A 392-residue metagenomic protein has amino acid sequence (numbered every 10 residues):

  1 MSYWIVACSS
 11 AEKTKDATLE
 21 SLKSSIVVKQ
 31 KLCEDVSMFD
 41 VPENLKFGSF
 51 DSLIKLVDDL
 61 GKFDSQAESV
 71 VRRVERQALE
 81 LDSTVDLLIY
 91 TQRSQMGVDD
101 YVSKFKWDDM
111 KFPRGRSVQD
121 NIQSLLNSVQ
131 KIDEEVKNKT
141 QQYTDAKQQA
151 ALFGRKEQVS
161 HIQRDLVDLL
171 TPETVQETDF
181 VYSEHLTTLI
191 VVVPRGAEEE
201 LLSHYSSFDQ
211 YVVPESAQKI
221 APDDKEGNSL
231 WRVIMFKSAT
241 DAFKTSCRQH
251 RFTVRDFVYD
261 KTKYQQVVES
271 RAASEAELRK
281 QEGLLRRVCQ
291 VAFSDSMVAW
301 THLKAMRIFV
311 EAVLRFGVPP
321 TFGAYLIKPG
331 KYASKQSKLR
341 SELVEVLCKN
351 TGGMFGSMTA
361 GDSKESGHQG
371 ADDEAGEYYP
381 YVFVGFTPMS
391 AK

Functional and structural regions predicted by a protein language model:
M1-K392: Charged, surface-exposed alpha-helical interface/stalk elements
